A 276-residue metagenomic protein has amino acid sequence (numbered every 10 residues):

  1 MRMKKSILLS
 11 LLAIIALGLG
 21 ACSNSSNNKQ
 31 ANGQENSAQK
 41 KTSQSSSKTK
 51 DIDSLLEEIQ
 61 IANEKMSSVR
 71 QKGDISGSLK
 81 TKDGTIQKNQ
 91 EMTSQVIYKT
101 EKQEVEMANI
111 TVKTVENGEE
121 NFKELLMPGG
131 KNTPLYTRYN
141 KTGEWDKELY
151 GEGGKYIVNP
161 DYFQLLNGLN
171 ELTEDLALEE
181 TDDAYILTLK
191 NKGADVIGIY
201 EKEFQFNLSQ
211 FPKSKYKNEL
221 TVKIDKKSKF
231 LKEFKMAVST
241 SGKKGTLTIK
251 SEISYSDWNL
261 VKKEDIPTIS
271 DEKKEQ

Functional and structural regions predicted by a protein language model:
R2-K5, G18-K102, K262-Q276: N-terminal leader/targeting segments and the immediate start of mature chains
S10-G18: Bacterial N-terminal signal peptides
S67-G77, I86-E116, T133-L135, Y216-V222 (+2 more regions): One face of beta-strands
K82-N89, T111-E119, V158-L172, S209-S214: Short, solvent-exposed secondary-structure boundary motifs
Q95-P160: An acidic-aromatic
P128-K131, T181, K227: Structural motif
Y136-A194: Flexible, processing/modification-adjacent segments and terminal tails in exported/periplasmic/extracellular proteins
Y185, L189-T268: Gly/Pro-enriched, hydrophobic low-complexity segments that function as extracytoplasmic propeptides/linkers
